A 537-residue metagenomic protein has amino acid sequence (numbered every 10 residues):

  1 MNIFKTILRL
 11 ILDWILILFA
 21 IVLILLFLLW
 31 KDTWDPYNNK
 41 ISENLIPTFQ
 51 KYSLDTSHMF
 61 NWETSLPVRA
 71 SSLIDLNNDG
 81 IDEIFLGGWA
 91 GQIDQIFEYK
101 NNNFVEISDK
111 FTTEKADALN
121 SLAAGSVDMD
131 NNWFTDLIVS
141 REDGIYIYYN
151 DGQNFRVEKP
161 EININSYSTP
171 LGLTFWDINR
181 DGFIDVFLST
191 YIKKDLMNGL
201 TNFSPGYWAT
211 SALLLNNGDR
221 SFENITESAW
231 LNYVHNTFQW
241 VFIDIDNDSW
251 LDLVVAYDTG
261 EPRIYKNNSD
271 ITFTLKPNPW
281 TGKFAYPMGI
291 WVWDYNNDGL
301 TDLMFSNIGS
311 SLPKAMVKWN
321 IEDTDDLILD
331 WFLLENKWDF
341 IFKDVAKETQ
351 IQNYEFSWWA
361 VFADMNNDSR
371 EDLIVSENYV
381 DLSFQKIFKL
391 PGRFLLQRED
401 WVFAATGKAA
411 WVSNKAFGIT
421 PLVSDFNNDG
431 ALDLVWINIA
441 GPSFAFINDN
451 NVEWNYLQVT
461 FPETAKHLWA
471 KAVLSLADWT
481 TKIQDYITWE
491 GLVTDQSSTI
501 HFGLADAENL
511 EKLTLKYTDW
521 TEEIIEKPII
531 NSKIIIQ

Functional and structural regions predicted by a protein language model:
N2-A20: N-terminal Sec-pathway targeting helices
L25-N38, I46, Y52-W62, V402-A404 (+1 more regions): Gly/Ser/Thr/Pro-enriched helix-cap/hinge segments flanking short amphipathic alpha-helices
L26-L66, E98-L119, Y149-S168, G199-H235 (+6 more regions): Blade-edge motifs of beta-propeller repeat domains
T56-W89: Beta-strand-rich domains and repeat architectures in extracellular enzymes and scaffolds, especially beta-propellers
V68-N78, N120-N131, P170-R180, F238-N247 (+7 more regions): Beta-propeller blade termini
N78-G88, N131-S140, R180-S189, N247-A256 (+3 more regions): Acidic/hydrophobic-patterned starts of short beta strands in beta-sheet-rich repeat architectures
L86-F104: Beta-propeller domains
